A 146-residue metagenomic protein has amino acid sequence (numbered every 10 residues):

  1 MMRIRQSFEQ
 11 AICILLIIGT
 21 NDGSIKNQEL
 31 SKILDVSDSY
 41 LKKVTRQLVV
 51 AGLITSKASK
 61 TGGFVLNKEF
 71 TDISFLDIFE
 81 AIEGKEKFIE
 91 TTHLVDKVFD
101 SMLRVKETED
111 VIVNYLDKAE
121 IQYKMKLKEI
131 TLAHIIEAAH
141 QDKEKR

Functional and structural regions predicted by a protein language model:
M1-Q6, N114: Short amphipathic alpha-helical boundary/capping segments
Q6-S39, T55: N-terminal helix-turn-helix DNA-binding core of bacterial DNA-binding proteins
V44-V49: Basic amphipathic alpha-helical segments that dock to polyanions
A51-T61, V65-N67: Beta-hairpin "wing" of winged helix-turn-helix
F70-D96: Conserved segment of winged-helix/HTH DNA-binding domains
T91-R146: C-terminal regulatory/oligomerization modules of transcriptional regulators
